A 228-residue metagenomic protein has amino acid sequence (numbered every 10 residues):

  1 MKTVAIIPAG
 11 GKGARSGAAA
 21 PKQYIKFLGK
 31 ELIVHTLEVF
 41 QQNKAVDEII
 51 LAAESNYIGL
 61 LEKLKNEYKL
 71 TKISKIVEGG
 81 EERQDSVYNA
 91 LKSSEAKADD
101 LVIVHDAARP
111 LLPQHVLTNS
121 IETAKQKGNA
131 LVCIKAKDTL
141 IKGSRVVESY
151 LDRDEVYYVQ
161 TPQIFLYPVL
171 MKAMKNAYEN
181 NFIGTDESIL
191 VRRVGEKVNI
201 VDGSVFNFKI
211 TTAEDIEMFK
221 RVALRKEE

Functional and structural regions predicted by a protein language model:
M1-I58: N-terminal glycine-rich phosphate-binding loop and ensuing alpha1 helix
T3, I73-K75, V156: Short, conserved active-site loop motifs that form the nucleotide-linked donor/cofactor pocket
I7, I33, A90, H105-D106 (+3 more regions): Residue-level signal for inorganic ion chemistry
K26, L111, Y150, I164 (+1 more regions): Short aromatic/basic micro-patch
V34-D99, Y178-N180: Conserved N-terminal catalytic core of the sugar/cofactor nucleotidyltransferase
K75, E81-G143, Q160: Conserved beta-loop-beta/alpha segment of the NTase-like Rossmann-fold superfamily that binds/positions NTPs
I141-F165: Short, flexible, basic/aromatic active-site loop/helix in glycosyltransferases
Y158-E228: Conserved alpha/beta core of the MobA/IspD/sugar-nucleotide pyrophosphorylase nucleotidyltransferase superfamily
